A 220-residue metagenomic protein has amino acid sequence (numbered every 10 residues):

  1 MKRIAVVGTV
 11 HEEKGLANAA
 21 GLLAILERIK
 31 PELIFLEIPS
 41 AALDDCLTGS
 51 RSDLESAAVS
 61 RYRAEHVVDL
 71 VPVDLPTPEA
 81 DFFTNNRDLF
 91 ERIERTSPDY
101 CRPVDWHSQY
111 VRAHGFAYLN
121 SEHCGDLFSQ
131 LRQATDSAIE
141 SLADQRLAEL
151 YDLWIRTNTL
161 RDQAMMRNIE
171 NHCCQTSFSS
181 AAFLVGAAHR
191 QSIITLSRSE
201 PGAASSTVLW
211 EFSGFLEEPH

Functional and structural regions predicted by a protein language model:
M1-H220: Compositional signal for N-terminal targeting/processing segments
